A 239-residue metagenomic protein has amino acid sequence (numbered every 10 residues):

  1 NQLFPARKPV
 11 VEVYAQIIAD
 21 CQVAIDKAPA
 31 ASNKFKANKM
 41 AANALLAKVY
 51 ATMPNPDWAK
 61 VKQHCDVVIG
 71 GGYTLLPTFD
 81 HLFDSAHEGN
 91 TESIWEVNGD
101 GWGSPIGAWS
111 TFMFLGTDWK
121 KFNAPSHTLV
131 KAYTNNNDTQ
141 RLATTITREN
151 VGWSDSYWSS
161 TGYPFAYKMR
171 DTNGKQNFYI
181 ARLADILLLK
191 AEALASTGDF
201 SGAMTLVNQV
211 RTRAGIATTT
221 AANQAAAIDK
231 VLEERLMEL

Functional and structural regions predicted by a protein language model:
N1-G107, Q140-L239: Acidic/polar-rich alpha-helix caps and helix-coil junctions
F35, F114-T117, H127, F200: Alpha-helix N-cap/helix-initiation sites
E96, T117-T147: Active-site core of glycosidic bond-cleaving carbohydrate-active enzymes
W102-A124: Acidic-aromatic pocket-rim loops
